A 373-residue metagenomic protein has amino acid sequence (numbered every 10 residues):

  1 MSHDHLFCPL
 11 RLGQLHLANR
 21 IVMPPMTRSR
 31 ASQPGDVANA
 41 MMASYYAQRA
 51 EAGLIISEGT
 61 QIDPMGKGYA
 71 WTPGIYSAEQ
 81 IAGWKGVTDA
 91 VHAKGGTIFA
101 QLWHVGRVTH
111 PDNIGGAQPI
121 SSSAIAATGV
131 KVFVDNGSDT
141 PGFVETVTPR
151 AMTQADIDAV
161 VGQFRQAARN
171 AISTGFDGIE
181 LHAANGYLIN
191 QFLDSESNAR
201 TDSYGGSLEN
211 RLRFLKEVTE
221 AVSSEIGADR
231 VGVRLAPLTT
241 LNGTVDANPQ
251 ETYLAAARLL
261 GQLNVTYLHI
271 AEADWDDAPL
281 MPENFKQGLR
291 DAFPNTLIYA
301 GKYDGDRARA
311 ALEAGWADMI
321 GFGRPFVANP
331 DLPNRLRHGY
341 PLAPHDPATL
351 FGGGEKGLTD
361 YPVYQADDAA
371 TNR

Functional and structural regions predicted by a protein language model:
M1-R373: Flavin-dependent oxidoreductase catalytic cores
